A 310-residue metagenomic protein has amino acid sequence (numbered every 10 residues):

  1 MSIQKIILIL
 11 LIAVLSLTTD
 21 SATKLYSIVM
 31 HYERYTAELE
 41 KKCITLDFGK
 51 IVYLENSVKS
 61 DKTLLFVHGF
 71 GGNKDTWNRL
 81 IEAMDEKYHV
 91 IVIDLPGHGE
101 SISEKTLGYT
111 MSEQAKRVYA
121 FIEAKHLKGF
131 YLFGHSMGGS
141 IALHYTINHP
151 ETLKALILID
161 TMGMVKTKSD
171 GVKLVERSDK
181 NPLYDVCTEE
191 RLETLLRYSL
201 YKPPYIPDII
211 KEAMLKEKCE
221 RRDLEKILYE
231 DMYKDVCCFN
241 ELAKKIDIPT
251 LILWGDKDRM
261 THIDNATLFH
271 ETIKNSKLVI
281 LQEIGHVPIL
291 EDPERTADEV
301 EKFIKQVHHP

Functional and structural regions predicted by a protein language model:
M1-K62, K87-Y88, K305-P310: Alpha/beta-hydrolase fold catalytic core
A22-T23, Y32, T167-V172, V186-K244: Conserved alpha/beta-hydrolase catalytic His-Asp/Glu region
D47-F48, L54, V92-F133: Active-site loop/oxyanion-hole signature of alpha/beta-hydrolase fold enzymes
N56-E100: Conserved HGGG/HGGXW glycine-rich cap/lid loop of the alpha/beta-hydrolase fold
I147, L156-V186: Flexible "cap/lid" loop of the alpha/beta hydrolase fold
I246, I252-W254: Short beta-strand/loop motif that positions the catalytic acidic residue of the alpha/beta-hydrolase fold
K257-T261: Acidic catalytic loop of the alpha/beta-hydrolase fold
S276, E283-P310: Catalytic active-site module of serine/aspartate enzymes centered on a nucleophile-bearing elbow/loop
